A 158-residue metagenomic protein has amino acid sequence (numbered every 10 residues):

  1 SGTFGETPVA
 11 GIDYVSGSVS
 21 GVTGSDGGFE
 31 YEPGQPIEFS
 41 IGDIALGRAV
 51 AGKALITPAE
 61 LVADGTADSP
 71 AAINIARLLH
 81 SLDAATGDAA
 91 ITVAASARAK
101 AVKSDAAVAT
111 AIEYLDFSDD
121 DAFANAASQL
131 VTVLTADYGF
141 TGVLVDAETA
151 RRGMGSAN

Functional and structural regions predicted by a protein language model:
S1-N158: Feature for extracytoplasmic/surface-facing segments of secreted or surface-associated proteins, emphasizing
